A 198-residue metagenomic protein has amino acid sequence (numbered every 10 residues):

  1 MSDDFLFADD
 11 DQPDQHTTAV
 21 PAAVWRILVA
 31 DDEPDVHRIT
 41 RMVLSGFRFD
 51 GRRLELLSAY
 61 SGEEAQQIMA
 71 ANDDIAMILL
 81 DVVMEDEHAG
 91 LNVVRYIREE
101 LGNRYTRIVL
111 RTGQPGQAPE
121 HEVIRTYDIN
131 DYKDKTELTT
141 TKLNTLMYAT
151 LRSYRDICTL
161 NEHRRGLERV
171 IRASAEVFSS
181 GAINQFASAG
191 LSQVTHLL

Functional and structural regions predicted by a protein language model:
M1-L28, P34-E55: Non-catalytic signal-transmission and effector/linker regions of two-component phosphorelay proteins
D31, L79-V83: Active-site residues of response regulator receiver
G46, E64-A70, V83, H88-R104 (+1 more regions): Short amphipathic alpha-helix used as the core "switch/output" element in two-component signaling
R48-D50, S180-L198: Helix-loop-beta substructure at the N-terminus of cytosolic sensory domains that couple signal/ligand detection
L56-E64: Conserved Asp/Asn-Gly motif in the active-site loop of CheY-like receiver
V109-T112, K135: Hydrophobic/aromatic residues positioned on beta-strands within the core alpha/beta folds
T126-Y127, K142-R155: Receiver (REC) domain switch/output surface
R152-S179: Signal-transmission linkers at sensory-effector interfaces
